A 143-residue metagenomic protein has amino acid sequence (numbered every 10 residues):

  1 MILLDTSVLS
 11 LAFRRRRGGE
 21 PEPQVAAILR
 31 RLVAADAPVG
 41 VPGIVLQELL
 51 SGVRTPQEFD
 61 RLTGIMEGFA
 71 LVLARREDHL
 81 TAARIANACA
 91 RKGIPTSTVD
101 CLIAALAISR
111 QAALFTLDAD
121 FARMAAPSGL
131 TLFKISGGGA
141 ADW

Functional and structural regions predicted by a protein language model:
M1, A104, I108-W143: Acidic, PIN/NYN-like endoribonuclease modules and their adjacent C-terminal/linker elements
M1-V41, S51-G64, K134-W143: Short, well-structured N-terminal submotif of metal-dependent ribonuclease cores
D5-T6, L49, A82, A107: Generic structural signal for small/hydrophobic residues in well-ordered secondary structure, especially within
L9, L46-L49, F121-A122: A generic structural signal for short hydrophobic patches within well-formed alpha-helices
V25-A26, L46, F59-L62, H79-A82 (+1 more regions): A general structural signal for well-ordered alpha-helical segments in protein cores
R31-A35, I85, C89, M124: Hydrophobic helix-cap positions at the C-terminus of alpha-helices in RecA-like/P-loop ATPase nucleotide-binding cores
A35-D36, I65-F69, K92, R110 (+1 more regions): Structured helix-beta-strand junction loops
A70-L117, W143: Active-site neighborhoods of divalent-metal-dependent phosphate/nucleic-acid chemistry enzymes
